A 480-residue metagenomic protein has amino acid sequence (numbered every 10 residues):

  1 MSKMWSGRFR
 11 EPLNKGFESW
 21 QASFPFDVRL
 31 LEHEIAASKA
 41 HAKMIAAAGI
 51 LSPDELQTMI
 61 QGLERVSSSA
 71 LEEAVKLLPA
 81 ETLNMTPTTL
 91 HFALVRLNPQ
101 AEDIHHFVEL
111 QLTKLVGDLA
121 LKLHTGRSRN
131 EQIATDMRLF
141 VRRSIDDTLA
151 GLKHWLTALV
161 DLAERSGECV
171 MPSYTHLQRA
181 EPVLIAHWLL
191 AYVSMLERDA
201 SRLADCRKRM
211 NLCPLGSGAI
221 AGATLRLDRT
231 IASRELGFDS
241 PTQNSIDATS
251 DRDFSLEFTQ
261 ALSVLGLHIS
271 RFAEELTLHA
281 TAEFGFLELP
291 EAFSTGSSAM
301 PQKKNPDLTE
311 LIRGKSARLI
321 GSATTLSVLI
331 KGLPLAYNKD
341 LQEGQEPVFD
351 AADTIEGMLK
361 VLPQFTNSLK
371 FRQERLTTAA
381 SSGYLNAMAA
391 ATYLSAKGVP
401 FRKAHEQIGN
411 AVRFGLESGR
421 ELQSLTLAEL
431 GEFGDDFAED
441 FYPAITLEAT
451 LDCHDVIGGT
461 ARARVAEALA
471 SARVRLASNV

Functional and structural regions predicted by a protein language model:
M1-H33, A37, N98, D118 (+1 more regions): Glycine-rich cofactor/substrate-binding loops
M1-P79, N84-T86, L90-G222, L227-I231 (+6 more regions): A helix-coil-helix interface module used to build multimeric assemblies and to scaffold catalytic/cofactor sites
S38, H105, E109, S255-F258 (+2 more regions): Short runs of predominantly hydrophobic/aromatic residues within well-ordered alpha helices that form helix-helix
H41, G62-S69, Q111, L115 (+16 more regions): Generic, well-ordered alpha-helical scaffold segments in large soluble proteins
I50-L51, G285, P400, E421: Conserved hydrophobic residue
T58-Q61, I246-D251, Q407-A411, I445-L447: Short linear loop/turn motifs
M137, V141, I145, A150 (+6 more regions): Charged, flexible cofactor/metal-binding loops and thiol motifs
